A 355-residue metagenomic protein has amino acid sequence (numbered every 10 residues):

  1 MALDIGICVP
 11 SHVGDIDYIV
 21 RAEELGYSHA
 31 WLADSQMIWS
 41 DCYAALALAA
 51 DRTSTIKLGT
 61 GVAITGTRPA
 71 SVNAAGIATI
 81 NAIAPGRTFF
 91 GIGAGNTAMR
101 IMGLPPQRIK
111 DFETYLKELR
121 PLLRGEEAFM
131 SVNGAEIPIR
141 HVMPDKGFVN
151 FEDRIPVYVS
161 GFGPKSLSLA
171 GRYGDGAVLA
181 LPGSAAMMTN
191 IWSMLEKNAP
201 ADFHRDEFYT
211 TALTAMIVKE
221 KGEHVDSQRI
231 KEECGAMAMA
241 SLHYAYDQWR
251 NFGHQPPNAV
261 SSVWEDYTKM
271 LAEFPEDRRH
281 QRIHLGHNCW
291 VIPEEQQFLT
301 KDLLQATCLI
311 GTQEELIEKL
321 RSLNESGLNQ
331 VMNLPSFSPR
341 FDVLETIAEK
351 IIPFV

Functional and structural regions predicted by a protein language model:
M1-G61, I155: N-terminal beta1-alpha1-beta2 module of alpha/beta enzyme domains
L3-V13, A63-A70, F151-F162, M216-K219 (+1 more regions): Active-site mouth loops of central-metabolism enzymes
L3-V9, A30-L32, L58-G61, T88-I92 (+4 more regions): Hydrophobic faces of well-ordered beta-strands that scaffold small-molecule active sites in alpha/beta enzyme cores
S11-A22, G76, G161-L169, T312-S322: Short, acidic/polar
G26, A49, I80, L119 (+5 more regions): Conserved, mostly hydrophobic/aromatic
W31-R52, I64, N96-M99, L181-S184 (+1 more regions): Glycine-rich, proline-tolerant flexible connector loops at the mouths of alpha/beta enzymes
Y43-A63, Y115, L122, I347-V355: Alpha-helix-loop-beta-strand connector modules within alpha/beta enzyme cores
P105-F148, N190-S193, K197-S322: An alpha-helical appendage that flanks or caps ligand/catalytic pockets
